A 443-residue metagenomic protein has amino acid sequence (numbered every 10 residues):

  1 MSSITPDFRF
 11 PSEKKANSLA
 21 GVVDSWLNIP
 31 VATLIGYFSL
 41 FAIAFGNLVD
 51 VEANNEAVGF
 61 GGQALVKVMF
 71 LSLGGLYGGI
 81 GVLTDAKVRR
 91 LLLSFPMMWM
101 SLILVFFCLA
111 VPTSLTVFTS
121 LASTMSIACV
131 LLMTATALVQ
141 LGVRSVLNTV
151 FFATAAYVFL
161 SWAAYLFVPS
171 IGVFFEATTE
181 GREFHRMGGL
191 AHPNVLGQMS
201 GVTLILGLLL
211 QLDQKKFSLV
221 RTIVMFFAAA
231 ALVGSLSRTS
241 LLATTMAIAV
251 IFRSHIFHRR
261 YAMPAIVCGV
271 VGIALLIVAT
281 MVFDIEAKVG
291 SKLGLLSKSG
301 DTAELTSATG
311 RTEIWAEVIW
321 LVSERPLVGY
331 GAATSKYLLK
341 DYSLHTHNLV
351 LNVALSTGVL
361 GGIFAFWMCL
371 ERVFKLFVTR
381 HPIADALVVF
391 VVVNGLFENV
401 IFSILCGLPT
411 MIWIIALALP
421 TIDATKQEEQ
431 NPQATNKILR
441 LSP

Functional and structural regions predicted by a protein language model:
S2-T84, F106-T113, V391-G395: N-terminal signal-anchor transmembrane segment
P6-D7, L132, R144, L206-F283 (+3 more regions): Hydrophobic alpha-helical segments of polytopic membrane proteins
V88, V139, A249-R253, S356-V392: Hydrophobic transmembrane alpha-helices and their immediate junctions
P96-V105, T116-V139, T149-T154: Aromatic-anchored transmembrane helix interface
F107-C108, L147-T178, G188-H255, W367: Alpha-helical transmembrane segments of multi-pass inner-membrane proteins
A163-V168, H255-D301, I319-E324: A membrane-periplasm/extracellular boundary helix in multi-pass inner-membrane enzymes that assemble envelope glycans
F175, M187, S297-T357: Long extracytoplasmic/lumenal interhelical loops at the membrane interface of multi-pass membrane proteins
A384-N394, F402-P443: Transmembrane alpha-helices of multi-pass inner-membrane enzymes
